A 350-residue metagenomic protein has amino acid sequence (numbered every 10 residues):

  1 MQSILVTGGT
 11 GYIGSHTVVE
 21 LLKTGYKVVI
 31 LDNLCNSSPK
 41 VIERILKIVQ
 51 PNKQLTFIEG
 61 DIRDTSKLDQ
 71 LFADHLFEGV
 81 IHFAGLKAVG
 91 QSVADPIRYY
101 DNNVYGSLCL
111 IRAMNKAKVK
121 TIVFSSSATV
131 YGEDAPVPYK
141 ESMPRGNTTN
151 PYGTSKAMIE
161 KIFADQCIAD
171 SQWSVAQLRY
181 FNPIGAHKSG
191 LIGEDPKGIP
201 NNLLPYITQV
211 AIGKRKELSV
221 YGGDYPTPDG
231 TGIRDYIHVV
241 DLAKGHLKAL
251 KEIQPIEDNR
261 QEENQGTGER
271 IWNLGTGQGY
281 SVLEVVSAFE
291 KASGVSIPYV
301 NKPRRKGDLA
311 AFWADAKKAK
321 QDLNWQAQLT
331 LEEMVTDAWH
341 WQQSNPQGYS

Functional and structural regions predicted by a protein language model:
M1-A186: N-terminal Rossmann-like NAD(P)+-binding domain of SDR-like oxidoreductases, especially those catalyzing
R63, K87, Y99, I199 (+3 more regions): Glycosyltransferase donor-binding loop in the core domain
A94, A135-P136, P144, A157 (+5 more regions): Short capping/connector residues at structural and topological boundaries
Y100, T149-A157, G193, K197-N201 (+2 more regions): Short-chain dehydrogenase/reductase
N115, E194-I199, G307, Q326: A general boundary/transition motif marking the beginning of the first structured unit of a protein
G185-H187, D224-Y225: Short, basic/glycine-rich phosphate-binding loops at helix/coil junctions that contact nucleotide phosphates
S189-L191: Catalytic core of nucleotidyl cyclases, primarily class III adenylyl/guanylyl cyclases
L203-S350: C-terminal substrate-binding subdomain of Rossmann-fold SDR/epimerase-dehydratase oxidoreductases
